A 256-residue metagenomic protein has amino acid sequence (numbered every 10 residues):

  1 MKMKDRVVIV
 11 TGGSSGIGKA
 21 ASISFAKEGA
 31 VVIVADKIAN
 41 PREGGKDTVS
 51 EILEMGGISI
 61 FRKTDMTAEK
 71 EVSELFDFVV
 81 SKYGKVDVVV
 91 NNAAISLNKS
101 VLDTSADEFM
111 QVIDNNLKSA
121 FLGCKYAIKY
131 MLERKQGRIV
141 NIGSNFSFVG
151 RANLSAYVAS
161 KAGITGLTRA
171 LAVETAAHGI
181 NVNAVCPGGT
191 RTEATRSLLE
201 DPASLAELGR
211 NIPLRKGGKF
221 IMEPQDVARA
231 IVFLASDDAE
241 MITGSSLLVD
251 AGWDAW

Functional and structural regions predicted by a protein language model:
K2, F121, L132, Q136 (+2 more regions): C-terminal substrate-recognition "lid" of short-chain dehydrogenase/reductases
S14-S15: Conserved glycine-rich cofactor-binding loop
S100-V101, E108-I113, L208: Substrate-binding pocket helix/loop in short-chain dehydrogenase/reductase
C124, S160, T168: Active-site helix of classical SDR
K129, V173-A177, E240: Alpha-helical segment proximal to the catalytic Tyr-Lys
S144: Residue(s) in the substrate-gating loop at a strand-loop-helix junction that position the organic substrate next
A203-D226: Catalytic Tyr-x(3-8)-Lys segment
